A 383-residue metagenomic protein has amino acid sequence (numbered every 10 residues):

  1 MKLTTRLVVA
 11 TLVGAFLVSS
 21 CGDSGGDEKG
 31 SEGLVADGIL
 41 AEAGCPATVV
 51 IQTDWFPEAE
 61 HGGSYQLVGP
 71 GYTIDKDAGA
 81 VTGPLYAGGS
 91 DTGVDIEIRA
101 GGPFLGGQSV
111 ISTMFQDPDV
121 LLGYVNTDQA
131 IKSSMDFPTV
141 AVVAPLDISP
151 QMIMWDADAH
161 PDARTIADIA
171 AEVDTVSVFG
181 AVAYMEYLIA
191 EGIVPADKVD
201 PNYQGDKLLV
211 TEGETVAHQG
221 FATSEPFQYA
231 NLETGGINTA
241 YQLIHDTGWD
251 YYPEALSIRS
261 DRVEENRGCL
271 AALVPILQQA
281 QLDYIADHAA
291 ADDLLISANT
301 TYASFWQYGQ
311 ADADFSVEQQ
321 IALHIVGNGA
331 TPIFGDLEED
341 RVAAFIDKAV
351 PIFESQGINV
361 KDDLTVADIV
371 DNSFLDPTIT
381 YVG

Functional and structural regions predicted by a protein language model:
M1-V8: Bacterial N-terminal signal peptides that target proteins for export
C21-G25: Bacterial signal peptide processing site
E28-Y203, V216: Short, glycine-/small- and polar/acidic-enriched structural segments that line small-molecule recognition paths
Y72-D91, V173, I244-W249, E264 (+1 more regions): Short, solvent-exposed loop/beta-turn-alpha elements that line the ligand-binding surface or hinge of extracytoplasmic
D128, Y203-L209, G213-F305: Pocket-lining segment of extracytoplasmic ligand-binding domains
N266-Q356: Secondary-structure end/capping motifs
E339-G383: Conserved C-terminal helix/tail region of periplasmic/extracytoplasmic solute-binding proteins
